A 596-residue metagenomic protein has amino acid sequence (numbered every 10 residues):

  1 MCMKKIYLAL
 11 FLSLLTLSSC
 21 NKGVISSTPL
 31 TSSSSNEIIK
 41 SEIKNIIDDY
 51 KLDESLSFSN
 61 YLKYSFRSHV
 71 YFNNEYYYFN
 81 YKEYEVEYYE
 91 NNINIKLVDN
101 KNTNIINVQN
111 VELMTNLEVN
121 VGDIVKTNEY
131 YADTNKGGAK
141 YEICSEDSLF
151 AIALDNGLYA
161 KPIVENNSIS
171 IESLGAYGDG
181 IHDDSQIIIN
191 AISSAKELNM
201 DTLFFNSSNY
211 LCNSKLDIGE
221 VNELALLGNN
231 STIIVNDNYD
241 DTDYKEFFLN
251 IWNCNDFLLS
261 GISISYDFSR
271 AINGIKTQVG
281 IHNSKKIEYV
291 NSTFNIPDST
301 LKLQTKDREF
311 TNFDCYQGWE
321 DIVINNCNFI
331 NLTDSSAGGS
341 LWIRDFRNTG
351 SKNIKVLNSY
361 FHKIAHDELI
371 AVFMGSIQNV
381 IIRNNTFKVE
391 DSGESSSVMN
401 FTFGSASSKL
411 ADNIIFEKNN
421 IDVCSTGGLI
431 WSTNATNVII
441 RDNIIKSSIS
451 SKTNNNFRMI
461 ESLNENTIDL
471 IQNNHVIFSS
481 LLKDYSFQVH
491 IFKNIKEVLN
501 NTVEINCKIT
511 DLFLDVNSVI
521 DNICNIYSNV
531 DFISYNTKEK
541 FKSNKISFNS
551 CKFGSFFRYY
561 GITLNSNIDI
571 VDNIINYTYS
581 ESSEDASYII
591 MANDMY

Functional and structural regions predicted by a protein language model:
C2-S26: Classical Sec-dependent N-terminal signal peptides that target proteins to the secretory pathway
L17-I43, I47: Bacterial Sec-dependent N-terminal signal peptides
S35-K40, K44-N190, S194, N206 (+1 more regions): Surface-exposed receptor/substrate recognition regions of extracellular proteins
Y84-I93, E146-L149, A153-D155, E165-S168 (+5 more regions): Beta-solenoid repeat scaffold
V111-E112, E129-E142, I189, K196-K245 (+1 more regions): N-terminal extracellular ligand-recognition/capping segment immediately after the signal peptide
I188, C212-D217, N238-I251, F268-H282 (+11 more regions): Extracellular beta-strand/beta-solenoid scaffold signature
I324, I354-V356, V380-I382, I414-F416 (+6 more regions): Fold-core signature of tandem repeat domains
